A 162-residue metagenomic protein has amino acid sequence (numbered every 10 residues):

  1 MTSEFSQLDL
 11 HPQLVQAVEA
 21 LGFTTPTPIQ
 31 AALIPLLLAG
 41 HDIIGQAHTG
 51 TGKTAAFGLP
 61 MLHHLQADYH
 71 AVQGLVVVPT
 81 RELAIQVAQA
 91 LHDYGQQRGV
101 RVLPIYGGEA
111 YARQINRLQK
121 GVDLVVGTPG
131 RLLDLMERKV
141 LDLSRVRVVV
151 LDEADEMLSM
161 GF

Functional and structural regions predicted by a protein language model:
M1-Q46, D152: Conserved pre-motif I regulatory segment
Q7, P12-F23, Y69-E137, R145-V148: Conserved nucleic-acid-binding Ia/Ib motif block in the N-terminal RecA-like helicase ATPase lobe
P26, Y111, F162: Conserved donor sugar-nucleotide recognition element shared by glycan-biosynthetic enzymes
A31-I43, T54-Y69, E82-Y94, L133: Walker A/P-loop NTP-binding motif
I43-A47, G74-V77: Hydrophobic anchor at the beta1->P-loop junction of P-loop NTPases
Q46, H64, Q86, Q114 (+2 more regions): Residues that scaffold the ATP/ADP-binding catalytic core of kinase and kinase-like folds
G50-G52: Walker A (P-loop) phosphate-binding loop of P-loop NTPases
D142-F162: Post-DEXD/H (motif II) to motif III coupling segment of the RecA-like Helicase ATP-binding lobe
